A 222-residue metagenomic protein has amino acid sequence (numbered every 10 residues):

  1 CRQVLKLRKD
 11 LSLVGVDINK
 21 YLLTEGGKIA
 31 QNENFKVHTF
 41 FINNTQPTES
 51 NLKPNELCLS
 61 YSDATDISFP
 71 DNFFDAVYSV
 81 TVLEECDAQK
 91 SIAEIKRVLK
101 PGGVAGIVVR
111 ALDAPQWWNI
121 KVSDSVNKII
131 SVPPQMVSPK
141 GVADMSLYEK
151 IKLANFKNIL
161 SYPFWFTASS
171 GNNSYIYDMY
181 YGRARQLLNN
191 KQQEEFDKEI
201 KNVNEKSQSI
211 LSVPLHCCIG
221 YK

Functional and structural regions predicted by a protein language model:
C1-D66: Class I SAM-dependent methyltransferase SAM/SAH-binding core
T65-V77: A short acidic, Gly/Pro-enriched loop at the edge of an enzyme's catalytic core that lines a small-molecule cofactor
D75-Q89: A short SAM/SAH-binding and catalytic strip from SAM-dependent methyltransferases
Q89-V104: A short glycine-rich, Lys/Arg-flanked "PGG" loop and its adjoining helix->strand segment in the class I
V104-G171, R185-N189: Conserved catalytic/acceptor-binding region of the Class I
A154-K157, S212-K222: Core SAM-dependent methyltransferase catalytic element
L160-I210: C-terminal helical/coil "lid" or tail adjacent to the Rossmann-like core of SAM-dependent
